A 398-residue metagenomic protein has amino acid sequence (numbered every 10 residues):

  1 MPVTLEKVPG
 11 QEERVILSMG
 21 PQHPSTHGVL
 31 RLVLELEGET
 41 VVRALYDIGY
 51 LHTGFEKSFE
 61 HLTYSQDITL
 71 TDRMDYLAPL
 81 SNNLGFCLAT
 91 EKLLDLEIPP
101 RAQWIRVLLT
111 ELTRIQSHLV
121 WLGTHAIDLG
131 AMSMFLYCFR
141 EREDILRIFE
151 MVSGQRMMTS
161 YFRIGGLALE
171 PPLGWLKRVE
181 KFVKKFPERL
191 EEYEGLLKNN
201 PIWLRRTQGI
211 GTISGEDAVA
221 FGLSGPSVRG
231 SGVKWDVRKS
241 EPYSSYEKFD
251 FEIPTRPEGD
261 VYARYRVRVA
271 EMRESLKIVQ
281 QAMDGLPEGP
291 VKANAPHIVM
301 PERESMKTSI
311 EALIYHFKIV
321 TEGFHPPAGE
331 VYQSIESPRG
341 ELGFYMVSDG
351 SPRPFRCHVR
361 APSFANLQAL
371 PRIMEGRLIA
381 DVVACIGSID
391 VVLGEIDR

Functional and structural regions predicted by a protein language model:
M1-R398: Metal/cofactor-centered catalytic core regions of large enzymes
